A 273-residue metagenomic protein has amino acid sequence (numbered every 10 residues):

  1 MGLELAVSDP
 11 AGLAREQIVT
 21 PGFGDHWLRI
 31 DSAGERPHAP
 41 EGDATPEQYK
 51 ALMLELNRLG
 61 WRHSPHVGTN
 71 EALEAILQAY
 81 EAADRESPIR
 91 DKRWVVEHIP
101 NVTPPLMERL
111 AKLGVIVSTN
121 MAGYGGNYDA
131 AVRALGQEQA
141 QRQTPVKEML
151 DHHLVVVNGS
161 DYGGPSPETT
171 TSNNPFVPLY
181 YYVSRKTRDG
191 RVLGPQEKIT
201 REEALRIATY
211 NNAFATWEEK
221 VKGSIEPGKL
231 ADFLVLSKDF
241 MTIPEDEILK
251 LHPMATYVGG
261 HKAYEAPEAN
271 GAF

Functional and structural regions predicted by a protein language model:
M1-Q78, R109-I116, L179: Metal-coordinating catalytic core of metallo-dependent amide/deamination hydrolases
A11-L13, H38-E41, P167-E168, P244 (+1 more regions): Short helix/loop capping segments that flank catalytic or ligand/cofactor-binding pockets
S32, P37, T119, K238 (+1 more regions): Pocket-edge structural micro-motifs
M53-S64, E71-W94, H98, P104 (+4 more regions): His/Asp/Glu-enriched, well-ordered alpha-helical/loop segment that forms or immediately abuts the divalent-metal
E265-F273: Glycine- and charge-enriched low-complexity intrinsically disordered segments
